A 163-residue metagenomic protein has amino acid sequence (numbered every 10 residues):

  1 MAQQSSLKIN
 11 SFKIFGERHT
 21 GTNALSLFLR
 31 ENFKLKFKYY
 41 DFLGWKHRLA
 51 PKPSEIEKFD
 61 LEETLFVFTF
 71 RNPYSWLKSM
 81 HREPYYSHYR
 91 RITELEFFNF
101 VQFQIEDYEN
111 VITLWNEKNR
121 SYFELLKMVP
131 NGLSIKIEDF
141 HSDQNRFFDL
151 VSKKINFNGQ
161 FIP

Functional and structural regions predicted by a protein language model:
M1-P130, I135: PAPS-dependent sulfotransferase catalytic domain
Q3-Q4, F148, G159-P163: Proteins with a high burden of low-complexity, intrinsically disordered sequence enriched in S/T/G/P/A and R, requiring
F28, S121, R146-L150, K154: Alpha-helical elements of Rossmann-like donor-binding domains used by nucleotide-donor carbohydrate transfer enzymes
F37-D41, K153-P163: Short, surface-exposed acidic
Y74-L77, H141, F161: Feature marks short, surface-exposed loop/turn motifs that line or immediately flank catalytic pockets and channel
M128-S152: Phosphate-binding beta-loop-alpha motif at adenosine-nucleotide cofactor sites
